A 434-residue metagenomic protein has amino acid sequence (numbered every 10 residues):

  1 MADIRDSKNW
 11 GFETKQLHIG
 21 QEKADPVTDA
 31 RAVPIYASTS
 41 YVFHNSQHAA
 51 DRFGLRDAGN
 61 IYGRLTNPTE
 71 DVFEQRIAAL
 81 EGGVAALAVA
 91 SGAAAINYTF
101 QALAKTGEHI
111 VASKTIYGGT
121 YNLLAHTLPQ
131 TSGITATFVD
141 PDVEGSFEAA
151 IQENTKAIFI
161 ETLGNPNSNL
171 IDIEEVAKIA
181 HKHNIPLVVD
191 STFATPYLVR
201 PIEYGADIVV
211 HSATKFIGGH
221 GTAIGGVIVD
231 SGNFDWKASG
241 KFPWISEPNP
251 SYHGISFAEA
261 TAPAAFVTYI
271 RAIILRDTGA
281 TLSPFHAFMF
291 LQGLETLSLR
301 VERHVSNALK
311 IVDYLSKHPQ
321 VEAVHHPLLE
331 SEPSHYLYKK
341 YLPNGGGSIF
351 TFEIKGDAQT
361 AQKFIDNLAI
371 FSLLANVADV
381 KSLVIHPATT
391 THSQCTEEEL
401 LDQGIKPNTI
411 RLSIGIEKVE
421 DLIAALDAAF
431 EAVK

Functional and structural regions predicted by a protein language model:
A2, V84, H126, E153 (+3 more regions): PLP-dependent enzyme catalytic core of the Aspartate aminotransferase-like
A2-N67, Q75-R76: N-terminal "arm"/small-domain region of PLP-dependent enzymes with the aminotransferase-like
D3-K8, Q16-A24, A86-H318: Conserved PLP-enzyme active-site core in the AAT-like
A24, V42-S46, D235-W236, L297 (+3 more regions): Short, acidic Gly/Pro/Ser/Thr-rich loop/turn segments
N45-N97, G119-T127: Conserved N-terminal alpha-helix of the aminotransferase class I/II PLP-enzyme fold
I158, G226-I228, V324, F350 (+1 more regions): Well-ordered beta-strand positions enriched in small/hydrophobic/aromatic, beta-favoring residues
V229, T351-E353, S413-G415: Short hydrophobic/aromatic beta-strand micro-patches that form the beta-sheet surface supporting nucleotide- or nucleic
T278-T281, F285-A287, Q292, T296 (+4 more regions): Conserved small-domain helix->loop->beta segment predominantly found in fold-type I
